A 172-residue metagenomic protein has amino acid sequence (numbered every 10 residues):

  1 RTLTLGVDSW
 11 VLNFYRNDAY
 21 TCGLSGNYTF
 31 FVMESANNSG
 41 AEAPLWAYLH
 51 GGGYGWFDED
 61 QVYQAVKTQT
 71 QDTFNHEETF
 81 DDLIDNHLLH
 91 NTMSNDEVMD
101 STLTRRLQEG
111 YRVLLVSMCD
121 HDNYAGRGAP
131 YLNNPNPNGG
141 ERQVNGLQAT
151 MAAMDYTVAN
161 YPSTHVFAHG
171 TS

Functional and structural regions predicted by a protein language model:
R1-N38, E42: A domain-start/cap signature at the N-terminus of enzymes
N37-N38, P44-N160: Active-site machinery of serine-nucleophile hydrolases
Y161-T171: Alpha/beta-hydrolase fold nucleophile elbow
